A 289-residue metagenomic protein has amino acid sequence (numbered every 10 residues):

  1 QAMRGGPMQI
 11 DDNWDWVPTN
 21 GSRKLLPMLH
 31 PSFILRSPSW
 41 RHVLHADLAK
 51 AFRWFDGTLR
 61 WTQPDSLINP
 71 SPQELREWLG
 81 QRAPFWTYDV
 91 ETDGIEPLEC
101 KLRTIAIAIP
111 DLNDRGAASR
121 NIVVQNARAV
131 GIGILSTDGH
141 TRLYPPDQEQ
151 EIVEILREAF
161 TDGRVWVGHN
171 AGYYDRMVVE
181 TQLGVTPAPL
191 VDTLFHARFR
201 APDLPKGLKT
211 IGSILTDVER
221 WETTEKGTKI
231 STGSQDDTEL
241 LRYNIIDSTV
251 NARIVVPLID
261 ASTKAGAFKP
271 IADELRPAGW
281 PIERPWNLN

Functional and structural regions predicted by a protein language model:
Q1-T58: Internal alpha/beta domain cores that form substrate/cofactor-binding pockets in large enzymes and binding proteins
R23-L26, S32-L35, H45, F55-N69 (+3 more regions): Active-site-proximal helix-loop-helix substrate-binding element of RNase H-like nuclease domains
S37-W40, L44-V90, L98: N-terminal accessory regions of nucleic-acid-interacting proteins
Y88-P97, I109, N170: Ser/Thr-glycine-rich phosphate-binding loops at phosphate-binding pockets of nucleotides, nucleotide cofactors
P97-R103: Short, flexible loop/turn motifs enriched in small residues
R103-L112: Short conserved beta-strand segments at catalytic cores or DNA/RNA-binding microdomains of nucleic-acid binding
P281: Conserved nucleotidyltransferase catalytic core and NTase-mimicking acidic/glycine-rich helix/loop elements in nucleic
P285-N289: C-terminal accessory/connector segments of nucleic-acid motor ATPases
